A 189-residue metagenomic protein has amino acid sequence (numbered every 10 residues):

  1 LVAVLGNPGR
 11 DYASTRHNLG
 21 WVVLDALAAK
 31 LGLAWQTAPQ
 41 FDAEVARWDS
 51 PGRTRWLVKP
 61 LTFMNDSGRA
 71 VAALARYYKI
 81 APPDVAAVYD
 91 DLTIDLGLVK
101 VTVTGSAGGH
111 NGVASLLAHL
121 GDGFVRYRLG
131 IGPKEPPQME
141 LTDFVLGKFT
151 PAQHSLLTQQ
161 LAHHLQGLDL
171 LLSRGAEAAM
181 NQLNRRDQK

Functional and structural regions predicted by a protein language model:
L1-T104, A114-Y127, K134-E140, G147 (+1 more regions): Nucleotide and nucleotide-moiety/phosphate-recognizing core
